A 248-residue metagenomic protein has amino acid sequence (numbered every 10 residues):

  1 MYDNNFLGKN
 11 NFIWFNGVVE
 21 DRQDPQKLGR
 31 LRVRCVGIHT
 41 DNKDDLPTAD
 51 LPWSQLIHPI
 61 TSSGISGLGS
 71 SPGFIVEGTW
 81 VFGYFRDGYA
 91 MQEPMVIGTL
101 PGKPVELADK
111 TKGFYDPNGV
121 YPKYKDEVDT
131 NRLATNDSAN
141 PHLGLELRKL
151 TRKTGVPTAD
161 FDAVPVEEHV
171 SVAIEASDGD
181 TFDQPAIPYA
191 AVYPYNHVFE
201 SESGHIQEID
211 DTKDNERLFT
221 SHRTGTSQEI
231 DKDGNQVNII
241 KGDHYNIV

Functional and structural regions predicted by a protein language model:
M1-V248: Amphipathic alpha-helical and helix-coil boundary elements used as assembly and membrane-proximal scaffolds
